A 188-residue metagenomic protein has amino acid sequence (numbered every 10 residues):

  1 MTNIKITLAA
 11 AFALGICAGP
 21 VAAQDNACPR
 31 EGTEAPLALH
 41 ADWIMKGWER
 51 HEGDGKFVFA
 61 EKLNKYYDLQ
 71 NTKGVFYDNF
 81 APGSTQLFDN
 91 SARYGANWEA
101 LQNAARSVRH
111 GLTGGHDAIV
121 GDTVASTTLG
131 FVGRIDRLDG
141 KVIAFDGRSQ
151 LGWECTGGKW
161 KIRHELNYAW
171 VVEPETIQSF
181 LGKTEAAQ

Functional and structural regions predicted by a protein language model:
M1-L8: Bacterial N-terminal signal peptides that target proteins for export
C17-P20: N-terminal signal peptide c-region/cleavage motif recognized by signal peptidases
A22-K65, L69, L181-Q188: Short, low-complexity N-terminal intrinsically disordered segments enriched in polar/charged residues
P36-L37, F57-T123: A solvent-exposed, acidic/Ser-Thr-rich amphipathic alpha-helical stretch
K73, T128-D136: Generic short beta-strand segments
L112-A118, F131-G133, R148-E154, N167: Hydrophobic/aromatic beta-strand elements that line small-molecule binding cavities or substrate pockets in beta-rich
G115-S126, L138-K141, W153-K161: A short, structured loop/turn motif at beta-sheet edges
K141, C155-G157, K161-Q188: Low-complexity, intrinsically disordered terminal/linker segments enriched in charged and Gly/Pro repeats
